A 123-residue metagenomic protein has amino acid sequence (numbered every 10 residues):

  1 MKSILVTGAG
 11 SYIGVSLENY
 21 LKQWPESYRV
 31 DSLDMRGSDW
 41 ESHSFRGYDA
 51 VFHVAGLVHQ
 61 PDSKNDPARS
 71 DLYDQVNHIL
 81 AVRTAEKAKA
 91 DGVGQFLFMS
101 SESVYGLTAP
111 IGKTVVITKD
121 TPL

Functional and structural regions predicted by a protein language model:
K2-Q23: N-terminal Rossmann NAD(P)H-binding glycine-rich loop of SDR-like oxidoreductase domains
T7, V51-A55, F96-E102: SDR active-site strand-loop-helix element
G10-Y12, L57-Q60, S103-V104: Short, solvent-exposed loop/turn segments at secondary-structure junctions
R29-H43: Adenosine-cofactor binding site in Rossmann-like domains, unifying the SAM/SAH pocket of S-adenosylmethionine-dependent
D31-L33, F52, D74, L97: Hydrophobic/aromatic beta-strand patches that form the interior of the parallel beta-sheet core in alpha/beta enzyme
E41-H78, R83, K87-D91, L107: NAD(P)H-binding glycine-rich loop region in Rossmannoid oxidoreductase-like domains and their noncatalytic homologs
V82-L123: Conserved Rossmann-fold NAD(P)-dependent oxidoreductase catalytic core, especially the SDR/UDP-sugar
